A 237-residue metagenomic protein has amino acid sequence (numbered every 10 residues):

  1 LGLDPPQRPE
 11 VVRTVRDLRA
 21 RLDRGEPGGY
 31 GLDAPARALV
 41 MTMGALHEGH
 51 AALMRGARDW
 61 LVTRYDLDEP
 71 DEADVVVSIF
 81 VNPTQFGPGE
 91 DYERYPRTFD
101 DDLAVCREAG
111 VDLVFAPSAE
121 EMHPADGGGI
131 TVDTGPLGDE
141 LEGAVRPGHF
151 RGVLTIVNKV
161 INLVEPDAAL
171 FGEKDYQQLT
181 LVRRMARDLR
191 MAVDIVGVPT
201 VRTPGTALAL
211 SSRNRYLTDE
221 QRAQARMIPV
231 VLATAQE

Functional and structural regions predicted by a protein language model:
L1-E237: Nucleotidyltransferase catalytic core that binds NTPs
